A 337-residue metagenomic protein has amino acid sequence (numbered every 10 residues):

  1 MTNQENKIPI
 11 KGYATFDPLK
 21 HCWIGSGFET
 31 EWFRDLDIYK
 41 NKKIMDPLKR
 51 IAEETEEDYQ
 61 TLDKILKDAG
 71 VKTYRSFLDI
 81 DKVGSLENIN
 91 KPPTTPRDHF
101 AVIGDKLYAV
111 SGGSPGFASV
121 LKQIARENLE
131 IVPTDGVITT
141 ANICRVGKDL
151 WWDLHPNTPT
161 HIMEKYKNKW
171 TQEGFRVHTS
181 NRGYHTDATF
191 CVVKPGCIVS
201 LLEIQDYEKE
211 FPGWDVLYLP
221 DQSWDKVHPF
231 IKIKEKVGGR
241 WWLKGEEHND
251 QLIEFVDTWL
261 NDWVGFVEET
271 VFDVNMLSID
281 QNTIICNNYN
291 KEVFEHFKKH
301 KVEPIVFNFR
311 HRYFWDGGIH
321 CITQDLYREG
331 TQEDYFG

Functional and structural regions predicted by a protein language model:
M1-G337: The feature marks the mature, well-folded catalytic cores of soluble enzymes
